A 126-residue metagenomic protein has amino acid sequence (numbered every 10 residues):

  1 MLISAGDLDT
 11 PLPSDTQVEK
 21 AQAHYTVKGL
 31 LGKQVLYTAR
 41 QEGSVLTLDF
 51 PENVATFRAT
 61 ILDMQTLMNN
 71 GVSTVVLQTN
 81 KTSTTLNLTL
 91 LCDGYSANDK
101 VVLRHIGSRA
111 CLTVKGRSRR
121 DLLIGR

Functional and structural regions predicted by a protein language model:
L2-R126: Long, contiguous ectodomains of secretory-pathway proteins
